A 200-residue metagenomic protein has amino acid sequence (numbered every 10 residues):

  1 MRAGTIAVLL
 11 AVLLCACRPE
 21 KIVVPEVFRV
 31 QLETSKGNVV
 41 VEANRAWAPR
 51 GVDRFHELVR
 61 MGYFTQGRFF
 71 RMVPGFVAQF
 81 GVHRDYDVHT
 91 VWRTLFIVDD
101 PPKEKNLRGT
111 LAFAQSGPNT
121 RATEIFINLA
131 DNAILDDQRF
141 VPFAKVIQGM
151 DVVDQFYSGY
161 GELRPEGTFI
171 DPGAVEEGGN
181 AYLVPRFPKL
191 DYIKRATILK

Functional and structural regions predicted by a protein language model:
M1-C15: Sec-dependent bacterial lipoprotein signal peptides
L13-K200: Cyclophilin-like peptidyl-prolyl cis-trans isomerases
